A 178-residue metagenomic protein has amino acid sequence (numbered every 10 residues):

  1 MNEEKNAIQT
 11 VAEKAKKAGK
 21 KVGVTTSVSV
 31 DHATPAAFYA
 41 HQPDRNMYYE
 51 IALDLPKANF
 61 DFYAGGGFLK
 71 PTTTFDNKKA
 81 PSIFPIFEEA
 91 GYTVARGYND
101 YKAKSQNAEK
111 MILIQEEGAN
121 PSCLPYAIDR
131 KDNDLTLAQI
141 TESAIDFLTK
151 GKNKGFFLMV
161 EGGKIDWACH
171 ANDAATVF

Functional and structural regions predicted by a protein language model:
M1-A7, A12-I140, I145: Surface-exposed loop and adjacent secondary-structure segments within mature catalytic domains
K5, K17, A138-S143, T149-N153 (+2 more regions): C-terminal non-catalytic regions of proteins with extracellular/luminal or membrane-system context
A33-F38, A119-K131, K152-F178: Active-site His/acidic residue clusters
